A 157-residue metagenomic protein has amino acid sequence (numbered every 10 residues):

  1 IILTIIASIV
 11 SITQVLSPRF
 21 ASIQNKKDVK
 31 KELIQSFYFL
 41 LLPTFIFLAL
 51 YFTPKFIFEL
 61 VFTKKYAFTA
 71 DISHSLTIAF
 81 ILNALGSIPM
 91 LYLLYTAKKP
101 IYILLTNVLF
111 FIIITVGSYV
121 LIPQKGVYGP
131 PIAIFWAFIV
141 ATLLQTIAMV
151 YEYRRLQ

Functional and structural regions predicted by a protein language model:
I1, Y38-L42, I78, L105-L109 (+2 more regions): Hydrophobic residues within alpha-helical transmembrane segments of multi-pass solute transporters/permease subunits
I1-Q14, I46, L76-N83: Transmembrane helix-bundle signature of multi-pass secondary active exporters and lipid flippases
I2-K26, M90, L94-T96: Helix-loop junctions and terminal segments of transmembrane helices in multi-pass membrane transport/translocation
A21, F80-L105: Membrane-interface junctions at transmembrane-helix termini in multi-pass inner-membrane proteins
K27-L41, A49, T53, A70-S73: Interfacial transmembrane-helix starts/ends
K30-F37, S73, L93-V116, Y128-F135: Alpha-helical transmembrane segments of multi-pass membrane transporters/permeases
F52-L82, Y128: Interfacial segments at transmembrane-helix termini and the short loops linking adjacent helices
P54-K55, E59, F111-T142, V150-Y151 (+1 more regions): Membrane-interface helix-loop junctions in multi-pass transport and translocation proteins
